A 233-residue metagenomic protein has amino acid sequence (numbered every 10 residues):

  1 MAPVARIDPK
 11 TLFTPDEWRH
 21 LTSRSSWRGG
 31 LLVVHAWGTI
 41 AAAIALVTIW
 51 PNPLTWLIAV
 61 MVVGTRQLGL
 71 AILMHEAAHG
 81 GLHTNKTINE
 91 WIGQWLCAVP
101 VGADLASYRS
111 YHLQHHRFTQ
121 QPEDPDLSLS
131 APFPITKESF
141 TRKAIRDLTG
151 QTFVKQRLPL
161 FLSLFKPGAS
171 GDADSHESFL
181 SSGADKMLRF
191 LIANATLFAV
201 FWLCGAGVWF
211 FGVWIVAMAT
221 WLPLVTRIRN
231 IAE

Functional and structural regions predicted by a protein language model:
M1-G64, A98-V216: Non-catalytic, topology-defining segments of multipass membrane proteins
A59-L68, W95, A219, A232: Short charge-dense sequence patches
Q67-K86, S107-Q120, R229, E233: Acidic (Asp/Glu-rich) catalytic motifs at the cytosolic membrane interface
T84-A98: Post-HEXXH active-site segment of zinc metalloproteases
N85, V101, A217-W221: Short beta->alpha junction loops/turns
A217-E233: Extended hydrophobic/aromatic segments used for targeting, binding, or gating
